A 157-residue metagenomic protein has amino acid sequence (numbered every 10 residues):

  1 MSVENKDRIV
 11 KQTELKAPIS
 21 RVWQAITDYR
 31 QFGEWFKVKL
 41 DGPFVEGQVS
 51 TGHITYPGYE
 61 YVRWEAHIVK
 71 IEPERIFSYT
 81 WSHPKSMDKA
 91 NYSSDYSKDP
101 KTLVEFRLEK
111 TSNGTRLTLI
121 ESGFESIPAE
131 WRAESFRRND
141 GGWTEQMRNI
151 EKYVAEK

Functional and structural regions predicted by a protein language model:
M1-V10: Short acidic N-proximal helix/loop "leader" segments that mark the beginning of a domain or an inter-domain linker
V10, R30-E65, E74-I76: Short beta-edge strand/loop motif at the mouth of beta-sheet-based domains
Q12-K16, H53, H67, R107: Generic structural detector for well-ordered beta-strands
A25-I26, I71: Conserved catalytic core of Hanks-type protein kinase domains
D41-P43, Y61-G114: Hydrophobic-ligand binding "helix-grip"
W81-M87, I120-I127: Short, solvent-exposed aromatic-acidic interface loops
P100, G123-K157: A conserved amphipathic terminal alpha-helix motif
